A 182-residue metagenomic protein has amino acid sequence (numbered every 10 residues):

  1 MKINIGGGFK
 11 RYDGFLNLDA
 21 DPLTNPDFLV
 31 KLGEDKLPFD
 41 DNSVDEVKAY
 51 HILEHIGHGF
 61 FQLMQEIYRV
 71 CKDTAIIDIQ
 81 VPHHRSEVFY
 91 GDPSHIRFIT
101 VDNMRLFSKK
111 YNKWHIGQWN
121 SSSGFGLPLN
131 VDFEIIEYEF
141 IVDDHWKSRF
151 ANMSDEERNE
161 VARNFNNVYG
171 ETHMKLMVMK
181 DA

Functional and structural regions predicted by a protein language model:
K2-H83: Conserved SAM-binding loop
G57-Q62, E66, K72, I76-A182: S-adenosyl-L-methionine-dependent methyltransferase catalytic module, highlighting the catalytic core
